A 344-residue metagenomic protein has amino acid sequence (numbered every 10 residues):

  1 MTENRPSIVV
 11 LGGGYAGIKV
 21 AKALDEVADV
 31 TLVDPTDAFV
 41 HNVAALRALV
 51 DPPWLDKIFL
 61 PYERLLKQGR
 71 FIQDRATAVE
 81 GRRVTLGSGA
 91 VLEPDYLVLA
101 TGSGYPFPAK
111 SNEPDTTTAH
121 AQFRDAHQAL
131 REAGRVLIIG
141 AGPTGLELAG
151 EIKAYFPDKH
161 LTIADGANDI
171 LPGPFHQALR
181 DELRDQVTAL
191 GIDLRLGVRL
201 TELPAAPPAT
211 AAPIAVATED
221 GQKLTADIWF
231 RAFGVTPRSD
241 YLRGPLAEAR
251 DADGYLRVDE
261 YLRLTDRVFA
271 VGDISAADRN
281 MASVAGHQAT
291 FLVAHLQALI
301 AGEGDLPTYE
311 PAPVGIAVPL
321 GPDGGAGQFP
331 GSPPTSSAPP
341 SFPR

Functional and structural regions predicted by a protein language model:
T2-R70, E147-F175: Beta1-alpha1 glycine-rich phosphate/pyrophosphate-binding loop at the start of Rossmann-like nucleotide-binding domains
T2-S7, K67-L137, F230: FAD-binding core/adjacent interface of flavoenzyme oxidoreductases
S7, Q222-L246, G321-R344: C-terminal catalytic lobe of FAD-dependent flavoproteins
G14-G17, G142-L146, A289, V293: Catalytic nucleophile loop
A16, G102-Y105, V235-P237, D323: Short glycine-rich anion-binding loops that position phosphate/pyrophosphate groups of nucleotides and phosphorylated
D29, G69-D74, A78-T85, L92 (+2 more regions): A Rossmann-like FAD-binding core segment of flavoenzymes
D115-G134, K223-A294: FAD-site-proximal beta/loop scaffold in flavoenzymes
R279, V284, Q288-R344: C-terminal, flexible cofactor-proximal segment of oxidoreductases
